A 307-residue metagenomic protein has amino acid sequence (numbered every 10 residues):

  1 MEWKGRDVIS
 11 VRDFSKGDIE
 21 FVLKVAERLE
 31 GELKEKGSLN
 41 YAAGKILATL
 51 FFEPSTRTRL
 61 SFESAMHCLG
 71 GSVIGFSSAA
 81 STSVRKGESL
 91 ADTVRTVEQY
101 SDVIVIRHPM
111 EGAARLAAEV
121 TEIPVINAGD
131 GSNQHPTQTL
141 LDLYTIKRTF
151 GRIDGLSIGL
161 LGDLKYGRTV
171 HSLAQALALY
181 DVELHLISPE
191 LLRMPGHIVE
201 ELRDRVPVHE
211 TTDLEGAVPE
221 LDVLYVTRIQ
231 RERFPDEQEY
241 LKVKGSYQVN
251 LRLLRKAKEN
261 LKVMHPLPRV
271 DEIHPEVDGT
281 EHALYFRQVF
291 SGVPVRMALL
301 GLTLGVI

Functional and structural regions predicted by a protein language model:
M1-I307: Structural/interface elements that position substrates and couple domains in central-metabolism enzymes
